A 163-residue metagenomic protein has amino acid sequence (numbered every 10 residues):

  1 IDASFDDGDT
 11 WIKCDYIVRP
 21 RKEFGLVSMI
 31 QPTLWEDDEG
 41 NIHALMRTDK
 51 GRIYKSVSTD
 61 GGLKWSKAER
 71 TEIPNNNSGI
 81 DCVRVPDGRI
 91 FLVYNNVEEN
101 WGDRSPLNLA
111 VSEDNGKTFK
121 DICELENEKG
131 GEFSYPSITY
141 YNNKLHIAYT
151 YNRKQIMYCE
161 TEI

Functional and structural regions predicted by a protein language model:
I1-I163: Asp-box/BNR beta-propeller blade signature and adjacent active/binding-site loops in extracellular glycan-interacting
